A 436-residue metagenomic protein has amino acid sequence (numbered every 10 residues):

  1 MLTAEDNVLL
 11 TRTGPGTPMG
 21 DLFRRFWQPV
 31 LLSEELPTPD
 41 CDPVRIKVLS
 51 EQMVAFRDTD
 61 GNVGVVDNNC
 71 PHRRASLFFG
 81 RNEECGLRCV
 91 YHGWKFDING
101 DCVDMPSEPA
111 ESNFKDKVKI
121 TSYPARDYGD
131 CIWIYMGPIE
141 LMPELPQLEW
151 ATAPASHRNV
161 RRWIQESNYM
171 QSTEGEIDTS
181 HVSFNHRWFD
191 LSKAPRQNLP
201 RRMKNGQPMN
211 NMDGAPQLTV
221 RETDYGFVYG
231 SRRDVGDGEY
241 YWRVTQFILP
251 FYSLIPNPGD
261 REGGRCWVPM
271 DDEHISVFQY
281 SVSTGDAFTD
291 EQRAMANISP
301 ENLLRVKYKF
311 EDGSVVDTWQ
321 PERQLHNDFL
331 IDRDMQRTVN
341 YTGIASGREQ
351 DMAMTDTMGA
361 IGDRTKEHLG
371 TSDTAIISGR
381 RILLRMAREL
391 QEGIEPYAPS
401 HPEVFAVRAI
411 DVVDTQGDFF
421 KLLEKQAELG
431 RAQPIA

Functional and structural regions predicted by a protein language model:
M1, L31-R158, A215-Q217, G226-V228 (+3 more regions): Rieske [2Fe-2S] iron-sulfur-binding domain
M1-R24: A boundary/linker detector
A4-L10, P29-S33, L49-V54, R88 (+3 more regions): Phosphate-binding glycine-rich loops and adjacent basic patches that engage nucleotide phosphates, nucleic-acid
P15, P37-T38, N62, I139-A436: C-terminal catalytic domain of Rieske-type non-heme iron oxygenases
G20, W27, S33-L36, K47 (+4 more regions): A broadly tuned "polar low-complexity/structure-edge" signature
G20-F23, R88, G93, D224-G226 (+2 more regions): Generic intrinsically disordered, low-complexity segments enriched for polar/acidic and small residues
D21, W27-P29, V63, C102 (+1 more regions): Tryptophan-centered short beta-strand motifs
R24, K119, R126-Y128, R261 (+1 more regions): A short, structural micro-pattern
